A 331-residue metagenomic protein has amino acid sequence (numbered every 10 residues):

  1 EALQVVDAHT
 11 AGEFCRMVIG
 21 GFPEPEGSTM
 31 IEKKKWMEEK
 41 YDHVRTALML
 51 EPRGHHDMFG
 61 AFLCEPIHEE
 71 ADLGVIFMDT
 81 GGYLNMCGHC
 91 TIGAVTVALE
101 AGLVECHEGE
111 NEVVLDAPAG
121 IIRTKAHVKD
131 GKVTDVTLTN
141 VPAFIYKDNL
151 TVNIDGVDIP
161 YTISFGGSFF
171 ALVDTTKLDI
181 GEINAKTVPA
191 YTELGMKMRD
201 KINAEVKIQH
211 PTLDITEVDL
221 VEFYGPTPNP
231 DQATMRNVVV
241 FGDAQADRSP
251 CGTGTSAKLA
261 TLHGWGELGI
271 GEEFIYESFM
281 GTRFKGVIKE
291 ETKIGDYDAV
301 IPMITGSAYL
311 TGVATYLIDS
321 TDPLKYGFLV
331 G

Functional and structural regions predicted by a protein language model:
E1-S164, T175-G331: A glycine-rich beta-to-alpha transition motif near the start of alpha/beta enzyme domains, typified by
G167: Glycine-rich ThDP/TPP pyrophosphate-binding loop and its adjacent helix/strand module within ThDP-dependent enzymes
